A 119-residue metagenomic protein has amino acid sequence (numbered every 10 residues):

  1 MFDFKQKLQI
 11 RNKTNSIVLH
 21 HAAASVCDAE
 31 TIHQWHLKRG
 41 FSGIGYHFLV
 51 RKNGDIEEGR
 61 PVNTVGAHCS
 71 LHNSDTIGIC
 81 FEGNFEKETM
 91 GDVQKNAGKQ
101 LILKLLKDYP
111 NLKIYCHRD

Functional and structural regions predicted by a protein language model:
F2-T64: Short, conserved "active-site rim" segments that organize catalytic pockets and cofactor/ligand binding
S25-G43, N73-R118: Long, well-ordered alpha-helical scaffolding segments within enzyme catalytic domains, especially pronounced
V62-G78: Short, surface-exposed glycine/acidic/tryptophan-bearing loops
